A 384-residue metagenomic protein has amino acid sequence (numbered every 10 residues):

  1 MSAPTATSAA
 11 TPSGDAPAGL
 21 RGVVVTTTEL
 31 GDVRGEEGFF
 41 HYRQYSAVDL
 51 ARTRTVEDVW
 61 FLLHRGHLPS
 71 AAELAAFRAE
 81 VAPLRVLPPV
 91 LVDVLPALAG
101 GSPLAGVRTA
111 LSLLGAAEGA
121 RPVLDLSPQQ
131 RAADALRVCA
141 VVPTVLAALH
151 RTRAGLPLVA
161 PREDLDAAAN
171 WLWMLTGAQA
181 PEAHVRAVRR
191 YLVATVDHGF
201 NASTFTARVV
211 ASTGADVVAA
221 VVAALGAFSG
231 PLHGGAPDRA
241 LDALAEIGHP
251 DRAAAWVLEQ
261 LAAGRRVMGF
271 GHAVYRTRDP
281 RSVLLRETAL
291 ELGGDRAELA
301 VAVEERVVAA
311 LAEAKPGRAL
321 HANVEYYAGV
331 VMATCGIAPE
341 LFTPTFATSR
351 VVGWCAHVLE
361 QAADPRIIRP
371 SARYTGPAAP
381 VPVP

Functional and structural regions predicted by a protein language model:
S2-P384: Hydrophobic alpha-helical bundle cores within soluble ligand-binding/oligomerization subdomains
